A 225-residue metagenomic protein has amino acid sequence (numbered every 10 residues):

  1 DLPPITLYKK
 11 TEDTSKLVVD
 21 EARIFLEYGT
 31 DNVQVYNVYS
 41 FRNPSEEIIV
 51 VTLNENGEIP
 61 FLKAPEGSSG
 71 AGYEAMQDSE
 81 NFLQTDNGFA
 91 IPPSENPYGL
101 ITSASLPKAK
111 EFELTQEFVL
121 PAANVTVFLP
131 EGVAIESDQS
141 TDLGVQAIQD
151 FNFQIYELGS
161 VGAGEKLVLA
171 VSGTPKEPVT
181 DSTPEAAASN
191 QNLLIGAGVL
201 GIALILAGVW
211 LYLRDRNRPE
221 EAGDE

Functional and structural regions predicted by a protein language model:
D1-D224: Lumenal/extracellular ectodomains and adaptor appendage modules of the eukaryotic vesicle/secretory system
